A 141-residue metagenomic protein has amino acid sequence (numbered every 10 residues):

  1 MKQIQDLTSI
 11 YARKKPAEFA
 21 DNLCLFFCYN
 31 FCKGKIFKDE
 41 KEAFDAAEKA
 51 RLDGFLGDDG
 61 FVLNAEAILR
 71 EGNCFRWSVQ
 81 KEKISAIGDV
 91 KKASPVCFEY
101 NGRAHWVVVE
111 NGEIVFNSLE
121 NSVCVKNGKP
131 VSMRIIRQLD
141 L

Functional and structural regions predicted by a protein language model:
M1, D140-L141: Short intrinsically disordered terminal tails
M1-F55: Active-site-adjacent structural segments surrounding the nucleophilic cysteine of cysteine proteases and isopeptidases
K33-D140: Conserved active-site-adjacent core of cysteine acyl-enzyme catalytic domains
